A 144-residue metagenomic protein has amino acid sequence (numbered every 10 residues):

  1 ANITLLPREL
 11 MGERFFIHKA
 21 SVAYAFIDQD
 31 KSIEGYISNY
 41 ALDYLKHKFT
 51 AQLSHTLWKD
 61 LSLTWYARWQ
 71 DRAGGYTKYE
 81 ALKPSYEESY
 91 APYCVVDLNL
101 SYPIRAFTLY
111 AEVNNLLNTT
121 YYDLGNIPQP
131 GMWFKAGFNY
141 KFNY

Functional and structural regions predicted by a protein language model:
A1-L5, A51-H55, L98-Y102, A111 (+1 more regions): Residues on the lipid-exposed face of transmembrane beta-strands in outer-membrane beta-barrel proteins
A1-T77: Gram-negative outer-membrane beta-barrel transporters
L5-R8, F16, P84, E88 (+2 more regions): Outer-membrane beta-barrel pore domains
F16, D43-F49, P92-V96, P130-F134: Residues that define the transmembrane beta-barrel architecture of outer-membrane proteins
E34-Y40, L82-E87, Y121-N126: Extracellular loop and loop/strand-boundary signature of outer-membrane beta-barrel proteins
D60, Y93-V95, A106: Active-site lining segments that contact anionic ligands and/or coordinate catalytic metals
W69-K78, S101-Y144: C-terminal beta-signal and adjacent terminal beta-strands/loops of Gram-negative outer-membrane beta-barrel proteins
Q70-V95: Outer-membrane beta-barrel transmembrane domain signature
